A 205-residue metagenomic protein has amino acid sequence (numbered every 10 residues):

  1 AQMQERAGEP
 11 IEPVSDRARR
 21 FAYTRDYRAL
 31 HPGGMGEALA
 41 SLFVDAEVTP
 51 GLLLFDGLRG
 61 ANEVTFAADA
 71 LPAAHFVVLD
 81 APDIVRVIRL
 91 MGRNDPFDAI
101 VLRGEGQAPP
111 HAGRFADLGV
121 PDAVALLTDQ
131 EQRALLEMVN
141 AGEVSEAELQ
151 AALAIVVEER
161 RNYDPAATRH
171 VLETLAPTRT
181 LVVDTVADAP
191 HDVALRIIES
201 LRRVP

Functional and structural regions predicted by a protein language model:
A1-Q2, V183: N-terminal, charge-rich interaction modules
Q2-L54, L58-F66, R133-E137: ATP-dependent small-molecule kinase phosphotransfer cores that center on conserved nucleotide phosphate-binding segments
Q2-R6, I84-G92, D192-A194: Short, charged, surface-exposed secondary-structure boundary motifs
D56-G57, D69-G106: Conserved phosphate-donor/acceptor-positioning beta-strand/loop module used by diverse small-molecule
A61-N62, I84-V85, D188: Short alpha-helical
A99-A125, R133: Activity-critical C-terminal alpha-helical subdomain
P121-P205: NTP-dependent small-molecule kinase module
